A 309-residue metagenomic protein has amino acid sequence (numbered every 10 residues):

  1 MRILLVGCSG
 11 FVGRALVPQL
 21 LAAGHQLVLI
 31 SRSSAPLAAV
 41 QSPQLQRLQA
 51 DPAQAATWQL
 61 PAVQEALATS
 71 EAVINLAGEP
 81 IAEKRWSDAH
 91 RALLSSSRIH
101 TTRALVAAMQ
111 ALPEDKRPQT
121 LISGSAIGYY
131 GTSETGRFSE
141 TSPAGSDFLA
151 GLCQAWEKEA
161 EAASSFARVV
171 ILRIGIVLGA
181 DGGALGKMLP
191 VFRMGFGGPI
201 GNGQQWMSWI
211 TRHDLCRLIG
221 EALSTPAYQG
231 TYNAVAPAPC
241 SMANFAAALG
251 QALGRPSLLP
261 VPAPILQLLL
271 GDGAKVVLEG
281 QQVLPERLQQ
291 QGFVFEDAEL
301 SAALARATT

Functional and structural regions predicted by a protein language model:
I3-A23: N-terminal Rossmann NAD(P)H-binding glycine-rich loop of SDR-like oxidoreductase domains
L45-T101: NAD(P)H-binding glycine-rich loop region in Rossmannoid oxidoreductase-like domains and their noncatalytic homologs
R91, R103-D147: Conserved Rossmann-fold NAD(P)-dependent oxidoreductase catalytic core, especially the SDR/UDP-sugar
S125, K158-A180: Conserved beta-loop-beta element that borders a ligand/cofactor-binding pocket
F166, L178-K187, A222-Y232: Glycine/proline-rich active-site loop of Rossmann-fold NAD(P)-dependent oxidoreductases
K187-I210, D214, E221: A conserved pocket-lining segment of Rossmann-fold NAD(P)-dependent short-chain dehydrogenase/reductase
T225-D272, A305-T308: Mid/C-terminal beta-alpha module of Rossmann-like enzyme folds, strongest in SDR-family dehydrogenases/epimerases
K275-T309: C-terminal amphipathic/interface module of NAD(P)-dependent oxidoreductases and related NAD-binding regulators
